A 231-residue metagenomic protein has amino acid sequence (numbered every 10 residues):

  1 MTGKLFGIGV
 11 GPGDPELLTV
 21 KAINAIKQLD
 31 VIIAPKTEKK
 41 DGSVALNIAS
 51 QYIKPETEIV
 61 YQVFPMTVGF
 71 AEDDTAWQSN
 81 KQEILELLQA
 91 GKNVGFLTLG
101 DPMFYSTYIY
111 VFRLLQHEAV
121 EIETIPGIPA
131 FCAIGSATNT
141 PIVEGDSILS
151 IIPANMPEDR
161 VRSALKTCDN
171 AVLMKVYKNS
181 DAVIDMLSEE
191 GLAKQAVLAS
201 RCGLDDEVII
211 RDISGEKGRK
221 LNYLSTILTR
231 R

Functional and structural regions predicted by a protein language model:
M1-P15, V20-A22, K27-V120, I210 (+2 more regions): Class I S-adenosyl-L-methionine
M1-T2, N24-A25, L88-Q89, F96 (+4 more regions): Solvent-exposed alpha-helices and their adjacent loops that cap or buttress functional pockets in soluble metabolic
L5, L165-R231: A contiguous loop/helix-start segment that scaffolds small-molecule binding in enzyme catalytic cores
A34, Y61, F96-T98, T124-G127 (+3 more regions): General beta-strand structural signal in soluble alpha/beta enzymes
K39-G42, T67, P129-C132, S180 (+1 more regions): Short gly/pro/ser/thr-enriched loop/turn and capping motifs at secondary-structure boundaries
E72-K81, T138-T140, L165-T167, I209-G215: Short, surface-exposed amphipathic charged segments that create phosphate/polyanion-binding patches used for binding
S79-L87, I142-P153, G215-T226: A polyampholytic, Gly/Pro-enriched intrinsically disordered region
M103-A164: Class I SAM-dependent methyltransferase SAM-binding "motif I" and its flanking Rossmann-like core
